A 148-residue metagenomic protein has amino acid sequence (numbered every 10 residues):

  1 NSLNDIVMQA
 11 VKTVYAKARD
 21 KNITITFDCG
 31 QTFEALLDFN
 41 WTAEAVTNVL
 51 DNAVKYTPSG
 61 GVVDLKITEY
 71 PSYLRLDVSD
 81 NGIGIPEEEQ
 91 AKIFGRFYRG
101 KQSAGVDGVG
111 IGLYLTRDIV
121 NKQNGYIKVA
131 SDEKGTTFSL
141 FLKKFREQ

Functional and structural regions predicted by a protein language model:
M8-D20: Short alpha-helical segment within the cytosolic histidine kinase core of two-component systems
R19, T24-E34: Conserved catalytic submotifs in the C-terminal HATPase_c
A53-V54: Short helix-loop "hinge" at the ATP-lid/N-box region of the Bergerat-fold HATPase_c
D80: Acidic ATP/Mg2+-coordinating residue in the GHKL
I85-F97: Short conserved segment of the HATPase_c
G112, T116: Short alpha-helical Gxxx[C/S/T] motif in the catalytic ATP-binding
N124-V129: Conserved glycine-rich
